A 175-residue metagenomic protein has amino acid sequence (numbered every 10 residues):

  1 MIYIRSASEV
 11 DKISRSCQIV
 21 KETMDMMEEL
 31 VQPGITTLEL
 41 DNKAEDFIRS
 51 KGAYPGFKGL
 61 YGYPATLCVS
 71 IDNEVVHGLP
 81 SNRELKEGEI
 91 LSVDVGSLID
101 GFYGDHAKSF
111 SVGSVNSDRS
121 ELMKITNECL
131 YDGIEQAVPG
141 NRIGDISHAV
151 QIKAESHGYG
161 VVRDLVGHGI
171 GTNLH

Functional and structural regions predicted by a protein language model:
M1-H175: Active-site neighborhoods and metal-handling regions in enzymes and metal-associated proteins
